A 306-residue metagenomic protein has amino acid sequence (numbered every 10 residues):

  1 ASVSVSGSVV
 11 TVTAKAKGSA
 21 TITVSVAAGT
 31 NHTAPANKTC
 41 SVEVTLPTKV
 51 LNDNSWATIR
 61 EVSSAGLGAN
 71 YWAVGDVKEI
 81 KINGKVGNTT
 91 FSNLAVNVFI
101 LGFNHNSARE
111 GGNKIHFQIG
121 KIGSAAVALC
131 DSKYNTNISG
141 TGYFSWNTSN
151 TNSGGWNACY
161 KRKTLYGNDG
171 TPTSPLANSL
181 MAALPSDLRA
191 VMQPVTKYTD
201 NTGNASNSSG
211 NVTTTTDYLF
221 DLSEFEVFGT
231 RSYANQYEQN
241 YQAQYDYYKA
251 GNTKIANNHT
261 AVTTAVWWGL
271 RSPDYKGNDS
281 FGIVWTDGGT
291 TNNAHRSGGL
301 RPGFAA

Functional and structural regions predicted by a protein language model:
A1-L46: Extracytoplasmic soluble-region selector
P47-A306: Collagenous Gly-X-Y triple-helix signature in extracellular proteins
